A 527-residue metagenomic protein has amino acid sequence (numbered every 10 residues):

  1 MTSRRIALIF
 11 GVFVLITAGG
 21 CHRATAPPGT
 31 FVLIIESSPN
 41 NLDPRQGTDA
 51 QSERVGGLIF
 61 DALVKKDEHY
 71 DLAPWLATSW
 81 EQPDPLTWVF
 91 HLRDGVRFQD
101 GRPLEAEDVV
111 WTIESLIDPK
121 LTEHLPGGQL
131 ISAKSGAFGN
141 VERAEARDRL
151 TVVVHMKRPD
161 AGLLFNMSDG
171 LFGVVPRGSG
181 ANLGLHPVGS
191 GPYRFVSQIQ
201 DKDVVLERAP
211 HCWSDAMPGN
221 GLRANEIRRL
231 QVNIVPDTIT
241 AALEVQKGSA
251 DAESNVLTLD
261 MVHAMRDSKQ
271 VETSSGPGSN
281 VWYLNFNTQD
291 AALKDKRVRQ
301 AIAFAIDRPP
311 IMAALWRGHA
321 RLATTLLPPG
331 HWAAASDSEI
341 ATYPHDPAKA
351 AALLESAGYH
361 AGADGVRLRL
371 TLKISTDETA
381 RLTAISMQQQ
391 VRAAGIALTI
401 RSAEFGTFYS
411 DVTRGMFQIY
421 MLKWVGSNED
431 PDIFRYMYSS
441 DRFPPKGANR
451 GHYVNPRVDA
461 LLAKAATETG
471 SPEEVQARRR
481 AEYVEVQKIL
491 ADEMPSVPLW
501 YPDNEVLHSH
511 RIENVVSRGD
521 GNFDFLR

Functional and structural regions predicted by a protein language model:
H22, V89, M312, A397-F408 (+1 more regions): Extracytoplasmic/peripheral linker and loop segments enriched in polar/acidic and small residues with frequent Thr/Pro
I34-D84, E114, L121, V188: N-terminal lobe/hinge region of extracytoplasmic solute-binding protein
D71, F165-Q231, D237-I239, A348-A352: Gly/Pro-rich hinge or "lid" segments in bacterial periplasmic/extracellular proteins
T78-E123, V153, A292-K294: Aromatic- and charge-enriched surface segment that lines or borders ligand/interaction sites
E81, H91, G128-P176, R194-I199: Surface-exposed binding/hinge segments that line and control ligand-binding clefts or catalytic entry sites
P119, E123, Q129, V196-E207 (+3 more regions): Extracellular/periplasmic solute-recognition and catalytic clefts
Y193, L322-A357, T376-L382, E474 (+1 more regions): Structural transition elements
V506-R527: Long beta-strand-rich cores associated with HINT superfamily self-processing modules
